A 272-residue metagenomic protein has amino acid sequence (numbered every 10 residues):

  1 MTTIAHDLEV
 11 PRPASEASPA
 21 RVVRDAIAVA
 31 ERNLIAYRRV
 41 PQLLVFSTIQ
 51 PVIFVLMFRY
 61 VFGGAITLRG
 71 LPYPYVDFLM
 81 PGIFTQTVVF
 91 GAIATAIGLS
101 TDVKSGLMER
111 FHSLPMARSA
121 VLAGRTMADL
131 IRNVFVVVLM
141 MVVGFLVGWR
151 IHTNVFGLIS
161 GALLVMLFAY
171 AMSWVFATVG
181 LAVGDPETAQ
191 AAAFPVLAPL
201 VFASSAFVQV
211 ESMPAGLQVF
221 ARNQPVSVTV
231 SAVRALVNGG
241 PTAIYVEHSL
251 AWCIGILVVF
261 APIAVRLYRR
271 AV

Functional and structural regions predicted by a protein language model:
T2-P11, V237-P241, H248-V272: Junction motif at the cytosolic side of a transmembrane helix
H6-A30, M172, G216-S227: Short, membrane-interfacial amphipathic segments enriched in basic
E31-Q50, E247, V272: Membrane-interface helix starts
A36, T67-R69, R150, V201-V258: Membrane-interfacial helix-loop-helix junctions in multi-pass membrane proteins
Y37, G91-M116, T126-D129: Transmembrane helix boundary and interhelical loop/hinge segments in multi-pass membrane proteins
V45-Q50, G184-S204: Pore- or pathway-lining transmembrane helices of multi-pass membrane proteins that form conduits for solutes/ions
F54-M57, F78-G98: Long, hydrophobic alpha-helical segments
R118-A193, A243-V265: Alpha-helical transmembrane segments and their short interhelical loops
